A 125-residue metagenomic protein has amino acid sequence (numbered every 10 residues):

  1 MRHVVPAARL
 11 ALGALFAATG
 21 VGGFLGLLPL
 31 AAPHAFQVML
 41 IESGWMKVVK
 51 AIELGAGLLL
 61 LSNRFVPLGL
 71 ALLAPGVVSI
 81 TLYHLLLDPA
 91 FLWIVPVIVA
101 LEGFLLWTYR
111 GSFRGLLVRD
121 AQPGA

Functional and structural regions predicted by a protein language model:
M1-A125: Membrane-interface extramembranous regions
